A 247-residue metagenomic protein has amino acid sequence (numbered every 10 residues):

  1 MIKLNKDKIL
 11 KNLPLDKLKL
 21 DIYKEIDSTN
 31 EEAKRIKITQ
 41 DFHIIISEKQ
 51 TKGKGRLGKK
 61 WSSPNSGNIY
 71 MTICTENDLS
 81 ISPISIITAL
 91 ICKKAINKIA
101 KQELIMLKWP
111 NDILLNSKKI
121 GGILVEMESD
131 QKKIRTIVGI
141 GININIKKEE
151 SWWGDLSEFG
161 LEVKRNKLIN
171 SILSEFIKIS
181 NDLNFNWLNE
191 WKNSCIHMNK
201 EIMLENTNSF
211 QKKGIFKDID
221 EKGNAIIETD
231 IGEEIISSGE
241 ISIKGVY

Functional and structural regions predicted by a protein language model:
M1-K101: N-terminal lobe of the biotin/lipoate ligase/transferase fold
I2-K3, L15-D16, D78-I81, I86-L104 (+1 more regions): Long, positively charged amphipathic alpha-helical accessory segments at protein N-termini or as interdomain linkers
K24, L107-W109: Short loop/edge segments at beta-strand edges and connector loops that shape dinucleotide/nucleotide cofactor-binding
